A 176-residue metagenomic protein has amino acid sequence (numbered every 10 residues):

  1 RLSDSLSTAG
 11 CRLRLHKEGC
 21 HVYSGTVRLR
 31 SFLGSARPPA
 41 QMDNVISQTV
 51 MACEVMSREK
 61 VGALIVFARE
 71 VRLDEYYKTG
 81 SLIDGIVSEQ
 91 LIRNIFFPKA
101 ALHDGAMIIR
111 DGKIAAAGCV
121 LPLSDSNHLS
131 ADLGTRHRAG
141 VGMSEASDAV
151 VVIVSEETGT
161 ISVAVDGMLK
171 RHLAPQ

Functional and structural regions predicted by a protein language model:
L2-Q176: Divalent-cation
